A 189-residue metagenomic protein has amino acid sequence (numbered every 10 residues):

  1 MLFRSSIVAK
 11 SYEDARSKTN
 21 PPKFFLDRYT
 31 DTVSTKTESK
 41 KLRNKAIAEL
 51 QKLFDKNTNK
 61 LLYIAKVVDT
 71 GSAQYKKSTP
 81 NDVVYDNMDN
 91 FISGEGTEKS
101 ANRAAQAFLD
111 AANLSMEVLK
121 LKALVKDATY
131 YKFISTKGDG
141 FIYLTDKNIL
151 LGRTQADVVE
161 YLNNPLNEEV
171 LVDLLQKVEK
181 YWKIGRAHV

Functional and structural regions predicted by a protein language model:
M1-L2, H188: Short, small-residue-biased leader/transition segments that mark boundaries at the very start of proteins
F3-E95: Extended, charge-biased low-complexity segments that typically form long amphipathic alpha-helices/coiled-coils
N44-I47, Y85, S115-V125, Q155 (+2 more regions): Amphipathic alpha-helical transducer elements in NTP-driven molecular machines
K56-N57, A101, L114, N164-E168: Polar helix-capping/helix-linker motif
A101, A105-A107, I142: Long, helix-rich, hydrophobic modules that act as membrane-proximal anchors or helical bundle/coiled-coil regulators
A105-S135: Extended, Lys/Arg-enriched charged tracts that mediate electrostatic binding to polyanionic substrates
D127, F133-V159: Nucleotide-binding motor/catalytic cores of P-loop/tubulin-like NTPases across gene-expression machines
L144, G152-R186: Long, highly charged low-complexity segments enriched in Glu/Asp and Lys/Arg with interspersed Ser/Thr
